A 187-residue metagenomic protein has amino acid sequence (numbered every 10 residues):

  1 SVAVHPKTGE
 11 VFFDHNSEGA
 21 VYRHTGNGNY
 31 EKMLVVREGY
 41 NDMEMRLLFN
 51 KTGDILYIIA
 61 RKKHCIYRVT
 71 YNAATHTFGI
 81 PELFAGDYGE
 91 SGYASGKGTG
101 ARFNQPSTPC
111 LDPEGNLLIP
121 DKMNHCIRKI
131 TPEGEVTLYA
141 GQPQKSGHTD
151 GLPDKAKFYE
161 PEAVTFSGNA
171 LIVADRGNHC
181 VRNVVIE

Functional and structural regions predicted by a protein language model:
S1, N27-M45, H76-S107, E135-E162: Gly/Pro-rich loop segments of beta-rich domains
V4-T8, F49-G53, L111-E114, F166-N169: Residue-level detector of Asp-centered blade-edge/turn motifs that repeat once per structural unit in beta-propeller
E10-F13, I55-I58, N116-L118, L171-V173: Conserved beta-propeller blade signature
N16-S17, R61-K62, Y71, K122 (+1 more regions): Short loop/turn segments immediately following the C-termini of beta-strands
G19-R23, H64-Y67, H125-K129, E135 (+1 more regions): A short loop-to-beta-strand structural motif that recurs across blades of beta-propeller domains
R68-H76, V184-E187: Short loop/turn segments immediately following beta-strands, especially the blade-tip and inter-blade linker loops
E160-E187: Blade-level signature of beta-propeller repeat domains, shared across WD40, Kelch, NHL, RCC1 and BNR/Asp-box propellers
